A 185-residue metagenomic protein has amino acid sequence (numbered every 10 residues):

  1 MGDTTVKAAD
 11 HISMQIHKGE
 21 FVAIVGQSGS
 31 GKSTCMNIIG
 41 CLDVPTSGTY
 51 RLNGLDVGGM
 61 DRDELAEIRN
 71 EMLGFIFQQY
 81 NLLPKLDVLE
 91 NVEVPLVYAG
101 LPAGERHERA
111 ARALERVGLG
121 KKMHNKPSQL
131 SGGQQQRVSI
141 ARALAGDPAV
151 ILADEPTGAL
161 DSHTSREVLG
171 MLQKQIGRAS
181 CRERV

Functional and structural regions predicted by a protein language model:
M1-R182: ABC family nucleotide-binding domain
